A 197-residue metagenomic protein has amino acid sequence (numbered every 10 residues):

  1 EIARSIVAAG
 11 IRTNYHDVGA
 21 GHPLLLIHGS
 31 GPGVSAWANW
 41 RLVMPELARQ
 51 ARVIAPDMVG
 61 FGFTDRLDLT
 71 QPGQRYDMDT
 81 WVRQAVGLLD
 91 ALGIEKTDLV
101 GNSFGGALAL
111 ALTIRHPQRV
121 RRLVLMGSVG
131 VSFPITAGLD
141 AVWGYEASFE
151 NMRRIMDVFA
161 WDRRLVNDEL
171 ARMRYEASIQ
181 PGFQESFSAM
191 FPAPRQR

Functional and structural regions predicted by a protein language model:
E1-R12: N-terminal cap/lid segment of alpha/beta-hydrolase-fold proteins
A8, A55-V100: Active-site loop/oxyanion-hole signature of alpha/beta-hydrolase fold enzymes
I11-R66: Conserved HGGG/HGGXW glycine-rich cap/lid loop of the alpha/beta-hydrolase fold
P23, Q50-R52, G93-D98, R119-R122: Structural signature of beta-strand start/N-cap positions in the alpha/beta core of ABC transporter nucleotide-binding
H28-S30, T97, G101-G106: Conserved alpha/beta-hydrolase "nucleophile elbow" surrounding the catalytic nucleophile
T64, S103, G127: Catalytic nucleophile serine of serine hydrolases, specifically the conserved "nucleophile elbow" pentapeptide
A107-R115, V120-R154: Flexible "cap/lid" loop of the alpha/beta hydrolase fold
P134, E146-R197: Conserved alpha/beta-hydrolase catalytic His-Asp/Glu region
